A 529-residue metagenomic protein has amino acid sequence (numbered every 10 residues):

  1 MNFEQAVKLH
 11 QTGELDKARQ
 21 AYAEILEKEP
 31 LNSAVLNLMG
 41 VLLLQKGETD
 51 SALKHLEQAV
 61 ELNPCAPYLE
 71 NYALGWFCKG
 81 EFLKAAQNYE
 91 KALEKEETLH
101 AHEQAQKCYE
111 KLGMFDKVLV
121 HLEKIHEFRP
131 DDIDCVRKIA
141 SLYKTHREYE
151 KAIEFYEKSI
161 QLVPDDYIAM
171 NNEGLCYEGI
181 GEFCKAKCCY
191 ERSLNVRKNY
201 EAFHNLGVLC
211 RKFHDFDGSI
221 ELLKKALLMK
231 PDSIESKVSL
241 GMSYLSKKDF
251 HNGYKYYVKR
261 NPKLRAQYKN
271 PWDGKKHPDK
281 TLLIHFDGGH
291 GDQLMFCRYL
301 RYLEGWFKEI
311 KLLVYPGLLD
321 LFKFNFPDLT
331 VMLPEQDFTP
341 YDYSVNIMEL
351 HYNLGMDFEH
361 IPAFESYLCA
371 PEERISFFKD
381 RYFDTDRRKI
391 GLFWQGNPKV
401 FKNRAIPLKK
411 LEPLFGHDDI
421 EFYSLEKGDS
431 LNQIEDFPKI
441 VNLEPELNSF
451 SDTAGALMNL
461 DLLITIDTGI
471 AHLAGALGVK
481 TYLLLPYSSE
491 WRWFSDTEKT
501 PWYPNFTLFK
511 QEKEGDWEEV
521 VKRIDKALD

Functional and structural regions predicted by a protein language model:
M1-L462, D467-D529: Alpha-helical solenoid repeat scaffolds of the TPR/TPR-like class and their adjacent stem/linker regions that mediate
